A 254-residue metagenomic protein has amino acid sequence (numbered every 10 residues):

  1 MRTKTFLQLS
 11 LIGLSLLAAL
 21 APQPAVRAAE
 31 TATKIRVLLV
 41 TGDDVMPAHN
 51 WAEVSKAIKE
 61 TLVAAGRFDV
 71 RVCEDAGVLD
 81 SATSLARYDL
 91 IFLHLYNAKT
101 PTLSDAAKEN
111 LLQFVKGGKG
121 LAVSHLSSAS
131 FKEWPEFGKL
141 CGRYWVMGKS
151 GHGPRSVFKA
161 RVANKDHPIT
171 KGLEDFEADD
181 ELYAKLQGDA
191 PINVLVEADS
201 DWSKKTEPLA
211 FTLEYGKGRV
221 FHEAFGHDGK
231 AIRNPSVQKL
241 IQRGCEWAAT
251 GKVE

Functional and structural regions predicted by a protein language model:
M1-T5: Positively charged n-region of N-terminal signal peptides that target proteins for export
L9-A21: Bacterial N-terminal signal peptides
L20-A29: Signal peptide processing junction and immediate N-terminal pro/mature segment of secreted/exported proteins
A29-I35, V63-A64, E74, W202-K205 (+1 more regions): Extracellular ligand-binding/catalytic regions of CAZymes and related secreted enzymes and adhesion modules
T31, R36-V40, M46-F131: Helical hinge/lid and interdomain linker segments adjacent to catalytic or ligand-binding clefts that mediate domain
V63, D69-R71, R143, K149-K217: Catalytic beta-strand/loop cores that center a nucleophilic Ser/Cys/Thr and support acyl-enzyme chemistry
N97-G172: A glycine-rich, often tryptophan-bearing local segment used as a flexible ligand/cofactor-contacting loop or short
G120-A122, L195, F221: Structural detector of well-ordered beta-strand residues that form the stable sheet scaffold of enzyme domains
